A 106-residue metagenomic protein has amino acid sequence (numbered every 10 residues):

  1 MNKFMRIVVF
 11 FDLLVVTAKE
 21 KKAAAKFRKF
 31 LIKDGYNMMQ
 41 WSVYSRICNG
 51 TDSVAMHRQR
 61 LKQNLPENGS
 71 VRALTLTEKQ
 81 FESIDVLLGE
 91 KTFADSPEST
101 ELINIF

Functional and structural regions predicted by a protein language model:
N2-V8, L14-F106: Basic nucleic-acid-binding interfaces
